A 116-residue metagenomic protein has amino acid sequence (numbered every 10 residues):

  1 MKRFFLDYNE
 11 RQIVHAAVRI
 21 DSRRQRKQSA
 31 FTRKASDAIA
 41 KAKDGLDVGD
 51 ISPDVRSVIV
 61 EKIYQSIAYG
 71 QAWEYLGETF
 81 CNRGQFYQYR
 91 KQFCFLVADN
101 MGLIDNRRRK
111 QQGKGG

Functional and structural regions predicted by a protein language model:
M1-P53, N106-G116: N-terminal interaction/assembly modules
A35-A38, I59, Y89: Amphipathic alpha-helical interface surfaces
I51-Q71: Short amphipathic alpha helix immediately N-terminal
Y69-N82: Helix-turn-helix DNA-binding module
A72-Y75, D99, N106: Short, solvent-exposed secondary-structure capping/transition elements
F86-N100, I104: DNA major-groove recognition helices of helix-turn-helix
